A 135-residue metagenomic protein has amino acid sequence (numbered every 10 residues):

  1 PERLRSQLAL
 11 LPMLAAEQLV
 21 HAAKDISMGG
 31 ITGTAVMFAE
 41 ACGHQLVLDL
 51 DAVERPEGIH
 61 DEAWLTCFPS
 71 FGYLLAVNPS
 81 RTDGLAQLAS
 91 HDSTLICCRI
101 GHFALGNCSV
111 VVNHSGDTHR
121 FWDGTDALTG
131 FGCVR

Functional and structural regions predicted by a protein language model:
P1-S70: Active-site-proximal betaalpha loop/short-helix elements that scaffold phosphoryl/nucleotidyl transfer chemistry
H21, D83-G84, S90: Alpha/propeptide regions of enzymes that mature by internal proteolysis
I31-T32, P56-D61, D83-L85, G106-V111 (+1 more regions): Short active-site-adjacent structural elements
A39, A89-S90: A generic structural signal for well-ordered alpha-helical segments
A76-D83: Helix N-cap motif at beta-to-alpha junctions
H91-R135: Acidic, Ser/Thr/Pro-rich beta/coil linker or hinge segments at domain junctions
